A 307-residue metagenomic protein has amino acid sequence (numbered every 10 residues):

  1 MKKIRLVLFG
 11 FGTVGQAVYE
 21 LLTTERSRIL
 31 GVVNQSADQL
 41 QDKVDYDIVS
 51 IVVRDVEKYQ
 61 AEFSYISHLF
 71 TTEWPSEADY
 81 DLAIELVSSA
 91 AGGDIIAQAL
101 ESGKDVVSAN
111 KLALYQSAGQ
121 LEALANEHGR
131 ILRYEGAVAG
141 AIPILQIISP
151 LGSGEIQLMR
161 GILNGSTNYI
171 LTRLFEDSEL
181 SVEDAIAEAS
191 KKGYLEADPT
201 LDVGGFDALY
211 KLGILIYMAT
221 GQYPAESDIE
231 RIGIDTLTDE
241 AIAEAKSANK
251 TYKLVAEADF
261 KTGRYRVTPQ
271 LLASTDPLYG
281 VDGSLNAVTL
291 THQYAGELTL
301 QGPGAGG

Functional and structural regions predicted by a protein language model:
R5-L22, G307: Glycine-rich adenosine-cofactor-binding loop
E25-E62: NAD(P)-binding Rossmann-fold cofactor-contacting core
T72-S102, L112-A118: Beta-loop-alpha module in the N-terminal Rossmann-like domain of NAD(P)-dependent dehydrogenases, especially those
G92-D94, Q98, K111-P150: Rossmann-fold NAD(P)-binding glycine/threonine-rich loop
V106-V107: A short hydrophobic/small-residue beta-strand
I148-K211, L215: Conserved anion/nucleotide-ligand pocket segment
A185-G280, L285-A287: Substrate-binding/catalytic subdomain of NAD(P)-dependent oxidoreductase enzymes
D276-G307: ATP-dependent carboxylate/acyl-activation modules
